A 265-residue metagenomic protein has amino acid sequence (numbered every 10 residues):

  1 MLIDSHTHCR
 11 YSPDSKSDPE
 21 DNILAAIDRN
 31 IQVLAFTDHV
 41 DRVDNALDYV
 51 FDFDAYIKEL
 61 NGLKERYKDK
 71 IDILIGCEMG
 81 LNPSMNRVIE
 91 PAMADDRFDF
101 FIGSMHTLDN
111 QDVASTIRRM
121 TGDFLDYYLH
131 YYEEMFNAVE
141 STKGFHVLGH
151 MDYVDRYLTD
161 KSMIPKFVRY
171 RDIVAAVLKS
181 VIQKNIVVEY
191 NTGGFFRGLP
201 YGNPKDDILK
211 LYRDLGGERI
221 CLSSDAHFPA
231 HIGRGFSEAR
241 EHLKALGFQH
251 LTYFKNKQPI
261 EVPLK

Functional and structural regions predicted by a protein language model:
M1-C9, P19, D109, K161-K265: Charged catalytic cores and adjacent phosphate/nucleic-acid-binding surfaces used for phosphate/nucleic-acid chemistry
M1-V88, A92-D95, D99, Y157 (+5 more regions): An N-terminally biased module of ancient metal coordination in phosphate/nucleic-acid-related enzymes
L34-T37, F98-T107, V147-M151, E189: Non-cysteine beta-strand/loop elements that form the S-adenosyl-L-methionine
H39, H106-N110, Y153-V154, G217: Short connector loops/turns at beta-strand edges and beta->alpha or beta->beta junctions
F53-E65, D72-L74, P91-R97, D123-V147 (+3 more regions): Histidine/acidic residue-rich metal-binding segments in metalloenzymes
A114-Y127, D155-K166: Surface-exposed cleft-lining segments at the edges of enzyme active sites
H150-T159, N185: Active-site rim beta-loop-alpha module in soluble metabolic enzymes
